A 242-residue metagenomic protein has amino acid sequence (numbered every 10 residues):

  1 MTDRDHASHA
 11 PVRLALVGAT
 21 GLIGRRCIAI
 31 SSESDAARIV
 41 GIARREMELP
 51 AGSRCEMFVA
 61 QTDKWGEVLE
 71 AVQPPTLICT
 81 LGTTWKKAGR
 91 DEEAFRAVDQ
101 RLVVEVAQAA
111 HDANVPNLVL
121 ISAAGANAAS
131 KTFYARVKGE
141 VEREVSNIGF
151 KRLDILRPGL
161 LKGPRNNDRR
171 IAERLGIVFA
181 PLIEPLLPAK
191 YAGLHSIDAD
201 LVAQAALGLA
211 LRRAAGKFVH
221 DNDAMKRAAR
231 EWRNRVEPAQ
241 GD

Functional and structural regions predicted by a protein language model:
M1-H9: A short, basic/flexible loop-to-alpha-helix module at the beginning of a structural domain
H9-S34: N-terminal Rossmann NAD(P)H-binding glycine-rich loop of SDR-like oxidoreductase domains
L14, C55-E105, A109-D112: NAD(P)H-binding glycine-rich loop region in Rossmannoid oxidoreductase-like domains and their noncatalytic homologs
V17, I42, T80-L81, L118-A124 (+1 more regions): SDR active-site strand-loop-helix element
L22, G89-E140, N147, K151-D154: Conserved Rossmann-fold NAD(P)-dependent oxidoreductase catalytic core, especially the SDR/UDP-sugar
R26, I30, A109, E144: Rossmann-fold NAD(P)-dependent oxidoreductase module
S34, A128-V236: Oxidoreductase cofactor-interface core, primarily capturing Rossmann-like NAD(P)-dependent enzymes
I42-E46, Q61: N-terminal Rossmann-fold cofactor-binding loop
